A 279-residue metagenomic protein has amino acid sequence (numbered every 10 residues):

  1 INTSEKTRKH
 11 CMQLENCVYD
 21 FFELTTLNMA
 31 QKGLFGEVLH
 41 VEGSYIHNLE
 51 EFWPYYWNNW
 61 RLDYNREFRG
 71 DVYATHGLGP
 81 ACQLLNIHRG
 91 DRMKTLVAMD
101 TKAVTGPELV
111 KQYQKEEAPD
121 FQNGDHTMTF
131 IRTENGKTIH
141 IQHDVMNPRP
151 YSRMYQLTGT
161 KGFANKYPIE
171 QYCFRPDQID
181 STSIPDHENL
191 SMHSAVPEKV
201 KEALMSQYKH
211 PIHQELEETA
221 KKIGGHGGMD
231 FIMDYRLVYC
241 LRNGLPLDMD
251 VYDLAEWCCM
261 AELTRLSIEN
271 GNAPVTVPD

Functional and structural regions predicted by a protein language model:
I1-K9, M229, V275: Ligand-binding pocket scaffold of soluble enzyme catalytic domains
T3-Q13, C17-F121: Predominantly a Rossmann-like dinucleotide-binding segment in NAD(P)-dependent oxidoreductases
T75, D120-D125, T133-E134, P148-R149: A short catalytic or substrate-binding loop motif that flags glycine-/basic-rich loops and adjacent residues that bind
C82, P150-T158, N165-P168, F174-D279: C-terminal helical cap and adjacent loop that interface with cofactors, partners, or active-site loops
G90-L96, T138-I141, F163-Y167, L247-D248 (+1 more regions): Acidic/polar loop patches that form or flank catalytic/metal-binding clefts of enzymes that bind anionic ligands
R92, D125-T127, R153, T160: Residues that flank catalytic or metal-binding motifs in active/ligand-binding sites
T129-N135, G159: Active-site beta-strand termini and strand-to-loop segments that position acidic
